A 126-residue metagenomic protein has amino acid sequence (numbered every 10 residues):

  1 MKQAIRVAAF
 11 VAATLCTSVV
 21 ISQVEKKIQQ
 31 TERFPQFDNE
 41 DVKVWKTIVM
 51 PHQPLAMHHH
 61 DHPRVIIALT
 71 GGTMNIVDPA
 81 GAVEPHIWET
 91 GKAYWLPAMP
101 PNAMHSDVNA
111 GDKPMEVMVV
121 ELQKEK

Functional and structural regions predicted by a protein language model:
M1-A9: Bacterial N-terminal signal peptides that target proteins for export
Q29-A56, D61-I66, V119-V120: A short glycine-rich, His/Asp/Glu-containing loop-to-beta-strand
D38-D41, G81-M99: Short acidic-glycine-tyrosine-enriched beta hairpin
H52-A56, K92-W95, M99-S106: Histidine-centered metal-chelating micro-motifs
H60-A80: Glycine- and acidic-residue-biased ligand/ion/polar-headgroup-sensing regions
P100-E125: Ligand-binding loop in jelly-roll beta-barrel domains
